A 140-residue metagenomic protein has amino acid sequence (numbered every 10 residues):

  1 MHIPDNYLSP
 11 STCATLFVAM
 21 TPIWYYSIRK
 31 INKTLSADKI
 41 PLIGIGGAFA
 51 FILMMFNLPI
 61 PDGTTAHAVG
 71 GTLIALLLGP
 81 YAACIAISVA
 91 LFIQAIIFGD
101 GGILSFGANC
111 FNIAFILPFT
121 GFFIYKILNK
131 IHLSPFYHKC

Functional and structural regions predicted by a protein language model:
H2-T15, M20-L73: Hydrophobic transmembrane alpha-helices
N6-P10, A14, I31-I40, P80 (+2 more regions): Hydrophobic, aromatic-rich alpha-helical transmembrane segments and their membrane-interface anchor motifs
V18-I23, A86, I116, T120-G121 (+1 more regions): Alpha-helical transmembrane segments and their lipid-water interface positions in multi-pass membrane proteins
I28-N32, L58, Q94, F98 (+1 more regions): Membrane-water interface at transmembrane helix exits
G46, A82-C84, G121: Structural motif
M54-L117: Alpha-helical membrane segments and adjacent membrane-interface helices in multi-pass membrane proteins
I113-C140: Short helix-perturbing small/polar motifs within transmembrane alpha-helices
